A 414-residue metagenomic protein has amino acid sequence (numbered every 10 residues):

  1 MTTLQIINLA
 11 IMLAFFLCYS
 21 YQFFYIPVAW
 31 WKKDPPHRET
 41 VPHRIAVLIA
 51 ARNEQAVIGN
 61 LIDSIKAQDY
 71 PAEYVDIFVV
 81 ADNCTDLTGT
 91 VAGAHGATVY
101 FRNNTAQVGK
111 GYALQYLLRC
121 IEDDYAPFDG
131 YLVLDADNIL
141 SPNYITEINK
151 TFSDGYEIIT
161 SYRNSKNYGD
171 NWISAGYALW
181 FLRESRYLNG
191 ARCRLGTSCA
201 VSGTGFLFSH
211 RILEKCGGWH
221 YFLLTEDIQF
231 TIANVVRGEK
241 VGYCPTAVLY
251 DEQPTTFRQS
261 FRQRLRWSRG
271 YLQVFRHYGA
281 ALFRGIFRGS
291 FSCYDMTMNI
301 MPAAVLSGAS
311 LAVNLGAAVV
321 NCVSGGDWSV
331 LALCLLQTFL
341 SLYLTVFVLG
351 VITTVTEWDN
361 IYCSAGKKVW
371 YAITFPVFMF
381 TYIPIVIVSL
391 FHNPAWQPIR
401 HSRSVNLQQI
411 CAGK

Functional and structural regions predicted by a protein language model:
M1-S64: N-proximal low-complexity "stem/linker" segments adjacent to membrane-targeting elements
F24-K33, R38-P42, A280-M296, V320-K414: Juxtamembrane C-terminal module of membrane proteins
V28, F101-N103, Q107-D124, P142-L224 (+2 more regions): Long helical/loop segments within the catalytic core of UDP-sugar-dependent glycosyltransferases, especially the large
H43-A46, D76, E214, Q229: Cell-envelope/extracellular polymer assembly enzymes that use nucleotide-activated donors
V57-G59, D86-G93, F101, N143: Acidic helix N-cap motif at the loop->helix transition within catalytic regions of sugar-transfer enzymes
D63-Y74: Short, acidic, metal-binding catalytic loop of nucleotide-sugar glycosyltransferases
A81-G89, N104-A106, I139: A conserved acidic beta->alpha catalytic loop
Y125-I139: Short beta-strand-to-loop acidic/aromatic patch adjacent to the donor-nucleotide binding site
